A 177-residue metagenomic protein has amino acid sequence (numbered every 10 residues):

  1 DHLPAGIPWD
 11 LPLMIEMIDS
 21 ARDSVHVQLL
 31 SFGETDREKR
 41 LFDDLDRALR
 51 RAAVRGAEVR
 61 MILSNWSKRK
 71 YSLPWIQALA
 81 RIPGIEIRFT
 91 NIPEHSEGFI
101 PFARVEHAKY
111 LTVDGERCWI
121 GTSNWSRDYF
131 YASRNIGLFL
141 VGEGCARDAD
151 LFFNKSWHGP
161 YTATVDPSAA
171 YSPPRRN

Functional and structural regions predicted by a protein language model:
D1-N177: Charged, low-complexity intrinsically disordered terminal segments
